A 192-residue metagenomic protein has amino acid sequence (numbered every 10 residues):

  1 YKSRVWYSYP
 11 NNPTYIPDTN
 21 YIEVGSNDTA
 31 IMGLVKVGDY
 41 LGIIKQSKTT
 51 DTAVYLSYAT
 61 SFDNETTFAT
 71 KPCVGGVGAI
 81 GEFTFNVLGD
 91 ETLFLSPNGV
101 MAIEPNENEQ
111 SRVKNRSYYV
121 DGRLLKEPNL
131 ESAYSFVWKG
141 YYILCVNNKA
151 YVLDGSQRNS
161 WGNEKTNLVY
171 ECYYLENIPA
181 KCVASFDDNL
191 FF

Functional and structural regions predicted by a protein language model:
Y1-P17, L56-Y58: Blade/loop signatures of beta-propeller domains
T14-S26: A short helix->beta-strand "capping" segment at the edge of beta-propeller domains
N27-F192: Beta-sheet-dominated scaffold domains
